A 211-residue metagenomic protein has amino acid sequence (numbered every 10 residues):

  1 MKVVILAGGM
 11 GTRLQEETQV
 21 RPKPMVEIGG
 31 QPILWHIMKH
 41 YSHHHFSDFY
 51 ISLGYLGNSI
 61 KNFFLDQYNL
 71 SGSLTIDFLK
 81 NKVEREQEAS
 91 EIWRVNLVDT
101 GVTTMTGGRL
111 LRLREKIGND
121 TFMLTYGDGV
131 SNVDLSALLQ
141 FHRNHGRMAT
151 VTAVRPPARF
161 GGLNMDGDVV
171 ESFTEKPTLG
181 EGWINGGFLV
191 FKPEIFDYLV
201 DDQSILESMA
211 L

Functional and structural regions predicted by a protein language model:
K2-I5, R13, E27, Q31-Y126 (+1 more regions): Conserved N-terminal catalytic core of the sugar/cofactor nucleotidyltransferase
M10, R21, L56, G129 (+1 more regions): A generic "binding-loop/recognition-motif" signal
G11, Q15, V26, E171 (+1 more regions): Nucleotide phosphate-binding site architecture
E16-Q19, K176: Conserved catalytic-core motifs of eukaryotic protein kinase domains, centered on the activation segment
Q19-M25: Short glycine-enriched, charge-decorated loop/helix-capping segments at active-site entrances that position
Y55, T125, M165, V190-F191: A conserved hydrophobic position in a structured secondary element of the catalytic/binding core that shapes
G118-M123, V130-S131, L135-R143, V154-F160 (+1 more regions): Catalytic-core segments of class I nucleotidyltransferases/pyrophosphorylases that form NMP-activated intermediates
